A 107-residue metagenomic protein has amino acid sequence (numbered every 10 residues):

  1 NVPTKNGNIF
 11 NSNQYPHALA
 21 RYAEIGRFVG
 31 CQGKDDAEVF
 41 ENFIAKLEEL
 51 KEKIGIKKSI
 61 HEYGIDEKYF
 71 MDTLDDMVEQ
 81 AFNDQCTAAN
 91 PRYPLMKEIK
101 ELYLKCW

Functional and structural regions predicted by a protein language model:
N1-Y69: Gly/Pro-rich interdomain helix-loop hinge
Y69-W107: Short, amphipathic C-terminal "tail helix"
